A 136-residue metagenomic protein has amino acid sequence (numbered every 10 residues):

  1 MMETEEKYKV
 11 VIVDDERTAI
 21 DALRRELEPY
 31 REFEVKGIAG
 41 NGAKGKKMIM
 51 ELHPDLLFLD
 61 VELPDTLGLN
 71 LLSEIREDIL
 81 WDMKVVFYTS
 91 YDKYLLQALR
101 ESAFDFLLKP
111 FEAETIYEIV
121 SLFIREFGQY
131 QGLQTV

Functional and structural regions predicted by a protein language model:
M1-K9: Non-catalytic signal-transmission and effector/linker regions of two-component phosphorelay proteins
E5, E16-G37: Two-component/phosphorelay signaling modules centered on CheY-like receiver
K7, E32-V35, D82, A103: A generic structural signal for alpha->beta connector loops
V10-V11, L56: Hydrophobic "anchor" residues on beta-strands that sit immediately upstream of conserved functional sites
R17, A43, K93-L96: A broad detector of short, well-ordered amphipathic alpha-helices that serve as recognition/interaction surfaces
R24, I38-L56: Acidic, metal-coordinating helix/loop segments flanking the phosphotransfer/catalytic sites of two-component signaling
M48, L52-L133: CheY-like receiver
